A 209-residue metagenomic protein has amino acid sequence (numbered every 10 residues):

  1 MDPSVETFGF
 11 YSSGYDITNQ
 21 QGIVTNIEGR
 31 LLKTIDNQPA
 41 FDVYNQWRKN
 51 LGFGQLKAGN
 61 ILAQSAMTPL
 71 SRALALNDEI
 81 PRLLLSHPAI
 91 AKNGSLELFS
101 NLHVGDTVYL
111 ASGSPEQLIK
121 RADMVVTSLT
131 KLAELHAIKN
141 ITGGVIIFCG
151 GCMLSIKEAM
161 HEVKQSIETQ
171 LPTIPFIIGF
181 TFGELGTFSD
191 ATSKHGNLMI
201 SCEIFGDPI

Functional and structural regions predicted by a protein language model:
M1-K157, H161-I174, G179-I209: Small-residue-enriched flexible segments
